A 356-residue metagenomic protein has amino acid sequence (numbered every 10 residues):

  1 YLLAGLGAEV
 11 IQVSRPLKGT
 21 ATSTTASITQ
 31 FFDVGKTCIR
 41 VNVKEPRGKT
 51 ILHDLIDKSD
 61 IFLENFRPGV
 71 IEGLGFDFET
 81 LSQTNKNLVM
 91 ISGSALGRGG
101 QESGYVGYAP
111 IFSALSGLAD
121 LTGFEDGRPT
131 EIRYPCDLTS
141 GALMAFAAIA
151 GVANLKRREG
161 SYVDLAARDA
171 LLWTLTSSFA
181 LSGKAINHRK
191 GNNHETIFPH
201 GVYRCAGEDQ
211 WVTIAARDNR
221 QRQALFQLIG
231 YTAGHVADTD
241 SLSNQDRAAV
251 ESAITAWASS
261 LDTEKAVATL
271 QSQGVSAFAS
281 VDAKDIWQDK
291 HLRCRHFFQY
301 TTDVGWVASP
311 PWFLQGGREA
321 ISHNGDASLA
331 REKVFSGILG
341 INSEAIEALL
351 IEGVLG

Functional and structural regions predicted by a protein language model:
Y1-E159, E332-G356: N-terminal helix-loop segment corresponding to the beta1-alpha1 unit of nucleotide/adenylate-binding folds
Q12, P129, F297, T302-L350: Flexible, small-/acidic-enriched active-site or ligand-binding loops
A95-G97, A167-L172, G207-D209, A216-R220 (+1 more regions): Glycine-rich beta-alpha junction loops
P129-T139, Y162, G191-H194, F198-H200 (+2 more regions): A short glycine-threonine-serine/GTX helix/turn-capping micro-motif
G151-K190: Substrate-binding/catalytic subdomain of NAD(P)-dependent oxidoreductase enzymes
K190-E195, V202, I214-A216, D246 (+2 more regions): Short Gly/Pro-enriched turn/cap motifs at secondary-structure boundaries
P199-Q273, A277: Aromatic-enriched alpha-helical interface/lid elements that frame and gate functional surfaces
Q271-R295: Conserved PLP cofactor-binding pocket of PLP-dependent enzymes
